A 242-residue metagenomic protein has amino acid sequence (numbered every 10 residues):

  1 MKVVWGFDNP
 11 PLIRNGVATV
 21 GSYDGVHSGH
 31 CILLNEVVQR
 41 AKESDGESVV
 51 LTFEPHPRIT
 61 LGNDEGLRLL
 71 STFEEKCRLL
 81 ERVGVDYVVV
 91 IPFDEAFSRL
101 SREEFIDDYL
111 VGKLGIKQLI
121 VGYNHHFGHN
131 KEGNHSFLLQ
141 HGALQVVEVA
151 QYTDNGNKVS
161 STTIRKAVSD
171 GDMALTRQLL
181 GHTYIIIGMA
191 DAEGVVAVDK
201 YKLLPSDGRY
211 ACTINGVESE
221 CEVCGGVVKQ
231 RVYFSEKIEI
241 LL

Functional and structural regions predicted by a protein language model:
F7-T72: N-terminal catalytic cores of NTP/NDP-binding nucleotidyl/phosphoryl-transfer enzymes
H27, L80, L119, T176 (+1 more regions): Residue-level signal for inorganic ion chemistry
R68-K76, L100-I106: Glycine-rich, highly charged phosphate/nucleotide-binding loops
E75-V89: A glycine-rich helix N-cap at a beta->alpha junction
P92: Beta-strand-loop-alpha "switch" segments that mediate conformational coupling across diverse proteins
R99-V196: Classical nucleotidyltransferase
D191-L242: Phosphate/ribose-recognition catalytic cores of enzymes acting on nucleotide-derived substrates
